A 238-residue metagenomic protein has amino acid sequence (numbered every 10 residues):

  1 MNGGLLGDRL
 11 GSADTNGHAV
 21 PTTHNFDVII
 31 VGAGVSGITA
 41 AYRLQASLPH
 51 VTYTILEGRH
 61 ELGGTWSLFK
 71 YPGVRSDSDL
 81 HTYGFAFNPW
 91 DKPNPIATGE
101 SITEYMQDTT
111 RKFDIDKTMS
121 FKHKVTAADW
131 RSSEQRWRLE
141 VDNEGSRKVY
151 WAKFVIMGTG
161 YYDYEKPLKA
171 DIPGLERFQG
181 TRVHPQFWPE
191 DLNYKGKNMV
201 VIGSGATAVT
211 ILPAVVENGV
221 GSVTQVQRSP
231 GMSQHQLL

Functional and structural regions predicted by a protein language model:
M1-N25: Eukaryotic N-terminal low-complexity, Ser/Thr- and Lys/Arg-rich leader segments that predominantly function as
N2, S67, A86, E140 (+1 more regions): Residue-level detector of conserved, well-ordered beta-strand and adjacent loop positions that form binding/recognition
N16-A19, L44, G73, D116 (+5 more regions): Short, flexible, glycine/charge-rich loop motifs used to bind or transfer phosphoryl groups or to couple energy/partner
H18-N25, I29-I30, V35, T39-T52 (+2 more regions): Rossmann-like dinucleotide-binding core of oxidoreductases
R43, T65, T109-K112, K124 (+1 more regions): Alpha-helical recognition domains of nuclear gene-regulatory proteins
T54, T118-K122, V183-H184: General small-molecule cofactor/ligand-binding pocket signal
G58-D108, P230-L238: Glycine-rich active-site loop/strand segments that organize a redox cofactor
P93-D163: Feature captures the FAD/FMN-dependent oxidoreductase FAD-binding
